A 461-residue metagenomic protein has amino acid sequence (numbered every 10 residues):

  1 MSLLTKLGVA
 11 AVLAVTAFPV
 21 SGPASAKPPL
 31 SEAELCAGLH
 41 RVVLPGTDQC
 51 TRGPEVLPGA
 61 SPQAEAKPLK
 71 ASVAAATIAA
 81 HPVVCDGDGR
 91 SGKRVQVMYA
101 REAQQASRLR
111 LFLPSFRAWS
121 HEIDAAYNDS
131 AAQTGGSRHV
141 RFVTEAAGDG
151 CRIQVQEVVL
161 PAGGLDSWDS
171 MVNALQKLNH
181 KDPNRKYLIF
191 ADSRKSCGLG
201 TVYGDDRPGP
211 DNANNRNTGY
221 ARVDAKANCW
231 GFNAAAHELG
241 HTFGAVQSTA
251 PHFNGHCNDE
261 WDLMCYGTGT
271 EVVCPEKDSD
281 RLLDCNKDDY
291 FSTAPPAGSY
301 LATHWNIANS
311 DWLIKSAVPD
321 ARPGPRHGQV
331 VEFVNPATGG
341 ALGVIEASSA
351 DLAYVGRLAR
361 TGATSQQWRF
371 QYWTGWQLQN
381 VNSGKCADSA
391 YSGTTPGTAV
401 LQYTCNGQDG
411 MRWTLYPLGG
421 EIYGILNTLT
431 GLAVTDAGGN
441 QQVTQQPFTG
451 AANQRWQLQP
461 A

Functional and structural regions predicted by a protein language model:
M1-A26: Secretory targeting and sorting signals
K27-R185, A191-K195, L313, V318: Propeptide-to-catalytic entry region of secreted or membrane-anchored zinc metalloproteases
P28, L44, C50-C85, T249-R326: Replace "(M1/M4/M9/M12/WLM)" with "(e.g., M1/M4/M8/M9/M12/M26/WLM)" and add "not limited to" to clarify scope
E32-L35, T47-Q49, V83, D149 (+7 more regions): Extracellular secreted precursors and ectodomains with disulfide-bonded cysteine-rich loops/domains
D86, E102-Q105, T144-W261, T268-T270: Active-site-proximal segment of zinc-dependent metalloprotease catalytic domains
S107-A118, K226-A234, P336, V381 (+1 more regions): Soluble non-cytosolic domains of exported or imported proteins
S120-A131, N179, L239, F243-Q247 (+3 more regions): Sec/Tat-exported extracytoplasmic proteins
P323-A461: Lectin-like carbohydrate-binding module/patch detector with strong preference for beta-trefoil
